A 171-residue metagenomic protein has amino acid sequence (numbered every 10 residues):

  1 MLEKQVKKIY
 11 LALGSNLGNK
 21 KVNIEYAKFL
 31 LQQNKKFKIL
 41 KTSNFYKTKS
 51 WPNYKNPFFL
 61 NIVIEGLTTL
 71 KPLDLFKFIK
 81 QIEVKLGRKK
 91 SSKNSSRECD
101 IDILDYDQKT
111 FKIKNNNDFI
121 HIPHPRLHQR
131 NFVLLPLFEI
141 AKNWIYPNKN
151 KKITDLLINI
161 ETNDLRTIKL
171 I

Functional and structural regions predicted by a protein language model:
M1-L2: Juxtacatalytic helix/coil linker segments that couple regulatory or sensory modules to the catalytic cores
Q5-Y10: Extreme N-terminal starter segment of soluble prokaryotic enzymes
L13, T42, I62-I64, I101-D105: A structural signal for short, well-ordered beta-strand segments
N19-K21: Short N-terminal binding/cap micro-motifs at the start of the first secondary-structure element
N23-I24, I145: Residues at alpha-helix caps and immediate loop-helix transition turns in enzyme cores, especially N- and C-cap
Y26-P72: Short, surface-exposed acidic-centric catalytic microdomains
S50-F59, L70-K77, Q81-I171: Flexible, gly/pro- and Lys/Arg-enriched active-site loops
